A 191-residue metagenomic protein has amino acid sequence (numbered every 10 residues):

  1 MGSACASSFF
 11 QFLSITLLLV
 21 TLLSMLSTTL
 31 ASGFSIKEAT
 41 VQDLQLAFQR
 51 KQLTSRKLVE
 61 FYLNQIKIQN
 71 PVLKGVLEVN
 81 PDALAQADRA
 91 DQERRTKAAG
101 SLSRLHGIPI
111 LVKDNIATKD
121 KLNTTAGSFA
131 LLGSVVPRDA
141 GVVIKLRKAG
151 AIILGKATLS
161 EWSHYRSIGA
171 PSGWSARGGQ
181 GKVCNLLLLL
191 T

Functional and structural regions predicted by a protein language model:
G2-R89: An N-terminal boundary/leader segment
Q45, G100, V143-I144: Short glycine-/small-residue-rich flexible loop motifs, especially phosphate/cofactor-binding loops
T54-S55, S101-S103, A140: Secondary-structure junction/capping motif
K74, D88-Q92, S172-G173, G179: Alpha-helix boundary/capping detector
Q86, E93, E161: Acidic-residue sensor for enzyme active/binding pockets
A90-P109: Immediate post-signal peptide segment of exported/extracytoplasmic ligand-binding proteins
L105-T191: Short glycine/serine-rich loop/turn segments
